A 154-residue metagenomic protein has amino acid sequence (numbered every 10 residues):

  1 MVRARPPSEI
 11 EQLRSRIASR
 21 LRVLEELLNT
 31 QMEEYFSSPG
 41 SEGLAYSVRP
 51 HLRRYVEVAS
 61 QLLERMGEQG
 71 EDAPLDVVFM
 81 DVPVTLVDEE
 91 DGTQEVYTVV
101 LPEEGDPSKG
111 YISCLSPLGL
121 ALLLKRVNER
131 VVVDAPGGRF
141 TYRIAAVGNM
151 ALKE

Functional and structural regions predicted by a protein language model:
M1-P74: N-terminal intrinsically disordered, low-complexity, charge/repeat-rich segments that act as generic
N29, E89, N149: Residue-level marker of positions within ordered structural domains that often coincide with functionally constrained
A59, V132, T141-R143: A general secondary-structure boundary signal
L75-G137: Non-DNA-binding regulatory cores of transcription-related proteins, predominantly C-terminal effector-binding
Y97-T98, Y142-A146: Short beta-strand-centered aromatic/proline hotspots
G137-G138, N149: Short acidic/polar capping segments at secondary-structure boundaries
I144-E154: Short, compositionally biased
